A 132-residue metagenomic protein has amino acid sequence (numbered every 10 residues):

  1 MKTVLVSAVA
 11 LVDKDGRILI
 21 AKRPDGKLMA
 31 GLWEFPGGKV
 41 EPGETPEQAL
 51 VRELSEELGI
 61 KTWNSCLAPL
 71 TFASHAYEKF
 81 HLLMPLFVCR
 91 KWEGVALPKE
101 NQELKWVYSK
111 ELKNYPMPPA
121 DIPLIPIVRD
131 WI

Functional and structural regions predicted by a protein language model:
M1-I18, K39, F72: Conserved N-terminal beta-strand and adjoining loop/helix that marks the start of the Nudix/MutT-like hydrolase domain
M1-K2, R129-I132: Generic C-terminal helix-cap and adjacent flexible tail
V4, D13, T71-V95, K105: Active-site-adjacent beta-strand/loop module that shapes the phosphate/pyrophosphate-binding cleft
R17-E56: Conserved Nudix-box catalytic region and its N-terminal flanking loop in Nudix hydrolases and closely related
K61-T71: A short coil-to-beta-strand element that immediately follows conserved catalytic motifs
L86-R90, L97-V128: NUDIX/MutT-family hydrolases
